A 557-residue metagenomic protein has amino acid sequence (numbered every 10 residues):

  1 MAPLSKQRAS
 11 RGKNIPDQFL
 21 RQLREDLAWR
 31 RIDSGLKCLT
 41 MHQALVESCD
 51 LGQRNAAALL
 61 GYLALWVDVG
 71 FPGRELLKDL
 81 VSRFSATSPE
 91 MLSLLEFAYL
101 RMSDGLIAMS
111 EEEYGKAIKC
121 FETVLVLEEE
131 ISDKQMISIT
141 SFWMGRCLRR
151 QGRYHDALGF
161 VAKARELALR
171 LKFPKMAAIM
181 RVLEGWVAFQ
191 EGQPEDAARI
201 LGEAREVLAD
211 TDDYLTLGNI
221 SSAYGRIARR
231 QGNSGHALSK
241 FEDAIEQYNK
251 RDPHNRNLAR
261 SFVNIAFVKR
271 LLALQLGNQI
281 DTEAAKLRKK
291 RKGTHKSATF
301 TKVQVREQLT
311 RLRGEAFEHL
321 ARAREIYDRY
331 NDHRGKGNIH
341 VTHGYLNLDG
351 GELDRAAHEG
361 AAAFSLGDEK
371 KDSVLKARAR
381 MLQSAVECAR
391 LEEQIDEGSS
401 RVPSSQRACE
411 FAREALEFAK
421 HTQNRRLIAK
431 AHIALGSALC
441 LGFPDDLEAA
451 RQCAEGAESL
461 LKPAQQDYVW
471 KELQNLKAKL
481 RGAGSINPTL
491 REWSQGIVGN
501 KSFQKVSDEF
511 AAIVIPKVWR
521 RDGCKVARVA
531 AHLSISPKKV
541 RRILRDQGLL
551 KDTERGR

Functional and structural regions predicted by a protein language model:
M1-I137, S141, Y154, L171 (+5 more regions): Flexible inter-repeat linkers and adjacent short helices within tandem amphipathic alpha-helical repeat scaffolds
D17, A57-A58, Y99, I139 (+9 more regions): Residue register of alpha-helical TPR repeats
R30, F71-P72, E112, G152 (+7 more regions): Residue-level detector of the short coil/turn that links helix A to helix B within each tetratricopeptide repeat
Q43-L45, V81-P89, E122-E129, D133 (+8 more regions): Amphipathic alpha-helical segments of tetratricopeptide repeats
A117, A157, A197, A237 (+4 more regions): Single-residue signature of alpha-solenoid repeat helices
Q495-R557: Bacterial C-terminal helix-turn-helix
